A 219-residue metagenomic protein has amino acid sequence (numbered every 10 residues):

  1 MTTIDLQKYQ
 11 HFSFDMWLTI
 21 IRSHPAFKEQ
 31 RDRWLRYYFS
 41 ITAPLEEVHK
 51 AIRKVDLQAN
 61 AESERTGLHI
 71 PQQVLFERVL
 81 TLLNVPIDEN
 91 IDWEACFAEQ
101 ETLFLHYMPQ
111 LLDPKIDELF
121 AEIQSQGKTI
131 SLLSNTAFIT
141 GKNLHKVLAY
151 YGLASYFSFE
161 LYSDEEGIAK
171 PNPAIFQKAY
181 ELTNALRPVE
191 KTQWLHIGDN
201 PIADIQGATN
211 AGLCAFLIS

Functional and structural regions predicted by a protein language model:
I4-E118, Q124-Q126, G141: N-terminal helical cap/lid subdomain that shapes the substrate entry/recognition surface in HAD-like hydrolases
D117, Q124-I130, T136-L161: Substrate-recognition/cap helix-loop segment adjacent to the acidic, metal-dependent catalytic center of Asp-based
F120-Q124, Y180, I205-T209: Surface-exposed amphipathic alpha-helices with a cationic face
S158-N172: Glycine/Thr-rich beta-alpha phosphate-binding loop at enzyme active sites
A169-D204: Conserved Lys-Pro-Asp/Glu-containing loop-to-beta segment of HAD-superfamily phosphomonoesterases, centered on
L195-S219: Acidic, Mg2+-coordinating phosphoryl-transfer loop and its flanking beta/alpha structural elements, shared across
